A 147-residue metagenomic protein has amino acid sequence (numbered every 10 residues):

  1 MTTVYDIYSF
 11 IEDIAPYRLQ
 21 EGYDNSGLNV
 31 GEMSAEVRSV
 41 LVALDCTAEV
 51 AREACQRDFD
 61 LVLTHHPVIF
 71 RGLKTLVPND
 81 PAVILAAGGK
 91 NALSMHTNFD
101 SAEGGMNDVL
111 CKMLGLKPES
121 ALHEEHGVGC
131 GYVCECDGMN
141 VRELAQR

Functional and structural regions predicted by a protein language model:
M1-R147: Hydrophobic structural segments
